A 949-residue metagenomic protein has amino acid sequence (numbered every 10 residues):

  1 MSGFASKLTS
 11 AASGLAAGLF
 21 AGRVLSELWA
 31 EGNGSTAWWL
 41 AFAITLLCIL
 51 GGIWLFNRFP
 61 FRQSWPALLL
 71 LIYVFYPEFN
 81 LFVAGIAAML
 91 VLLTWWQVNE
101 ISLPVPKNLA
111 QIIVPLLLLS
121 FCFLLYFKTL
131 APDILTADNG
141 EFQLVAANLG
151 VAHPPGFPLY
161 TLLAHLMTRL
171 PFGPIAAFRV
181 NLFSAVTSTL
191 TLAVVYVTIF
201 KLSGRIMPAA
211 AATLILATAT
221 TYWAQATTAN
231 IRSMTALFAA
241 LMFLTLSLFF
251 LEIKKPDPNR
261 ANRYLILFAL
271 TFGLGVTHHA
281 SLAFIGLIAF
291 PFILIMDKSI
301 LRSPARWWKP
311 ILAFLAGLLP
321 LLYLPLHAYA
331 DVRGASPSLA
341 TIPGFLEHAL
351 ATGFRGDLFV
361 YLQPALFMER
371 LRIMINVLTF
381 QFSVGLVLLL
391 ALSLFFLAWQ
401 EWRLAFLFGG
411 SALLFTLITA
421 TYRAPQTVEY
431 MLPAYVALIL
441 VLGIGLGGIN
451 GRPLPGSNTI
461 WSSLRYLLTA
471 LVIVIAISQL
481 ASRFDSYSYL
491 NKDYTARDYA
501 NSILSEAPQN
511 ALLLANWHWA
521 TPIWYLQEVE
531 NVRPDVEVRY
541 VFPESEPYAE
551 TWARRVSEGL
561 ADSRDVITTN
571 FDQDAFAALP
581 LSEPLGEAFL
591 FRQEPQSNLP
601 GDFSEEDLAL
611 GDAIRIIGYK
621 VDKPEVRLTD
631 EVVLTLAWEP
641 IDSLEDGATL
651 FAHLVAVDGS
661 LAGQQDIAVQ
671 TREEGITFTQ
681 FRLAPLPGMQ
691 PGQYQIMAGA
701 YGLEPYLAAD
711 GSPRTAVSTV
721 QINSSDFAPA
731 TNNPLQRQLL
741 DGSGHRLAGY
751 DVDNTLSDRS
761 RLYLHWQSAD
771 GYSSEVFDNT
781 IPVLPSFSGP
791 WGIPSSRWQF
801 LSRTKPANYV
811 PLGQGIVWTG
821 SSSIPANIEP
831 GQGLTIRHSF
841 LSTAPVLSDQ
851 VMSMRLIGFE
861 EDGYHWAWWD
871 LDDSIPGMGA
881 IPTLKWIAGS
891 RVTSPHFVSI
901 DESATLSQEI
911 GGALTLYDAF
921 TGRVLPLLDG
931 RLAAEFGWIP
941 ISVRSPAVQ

Functional and structural regions predicted by a protein language model:
S13-F20, A398-E401, I444-S482: Signature aromatic-anchored transmembrane alpha helix within multi-pass, membrane-resident enzymes that catalyze glycan
C48-F56, L182-S203, L241-T245, L392 (+1 more regions): Transmembrane-helix motifs of polytopic, lipid-linked glycan transferases
I49-W54, T379-W402: Hydrophobic, aromatic-rich transmembrane alpha-helices and their immediate juxtamembrane boundary segments
G52-Q63, F200-S203, M242-F268, F272-G275 (+1 more regions): Membrane-interface transmembrane helices that cradle and orient dolichyl/undecaprenyl
F56-L68, V195-T218, L237, D257-R260 (+4 more regions): Transmembrane-helix signature of polytopic, membrane-embedded enzymes that assemble or transfer cell-envelope glycans
V91-S102, F250-L251, P256, F284-L315: Perimembrane helix-loop-helix junctions
A224-R232: Short acidic/glycine- and proline-prone juxtamembrane loop motifs at membrane-interface regions of multi-pass membrane
N501-A515, T521-W524, E530-Q949: C-terminal luminal/periplasmic domains and tails of membrane-associated envelope-modifying transferases
